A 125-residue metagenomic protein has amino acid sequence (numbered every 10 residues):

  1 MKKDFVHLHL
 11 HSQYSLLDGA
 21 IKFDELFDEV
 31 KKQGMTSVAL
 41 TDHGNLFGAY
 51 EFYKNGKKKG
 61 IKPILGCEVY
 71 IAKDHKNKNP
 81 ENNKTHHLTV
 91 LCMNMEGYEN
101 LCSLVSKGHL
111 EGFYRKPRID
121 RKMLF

Functional and structural regions predicted by a protein language model:
M1-F125: Phosphodiester-processing cores and adjacent nucleic acid-binding clamps
